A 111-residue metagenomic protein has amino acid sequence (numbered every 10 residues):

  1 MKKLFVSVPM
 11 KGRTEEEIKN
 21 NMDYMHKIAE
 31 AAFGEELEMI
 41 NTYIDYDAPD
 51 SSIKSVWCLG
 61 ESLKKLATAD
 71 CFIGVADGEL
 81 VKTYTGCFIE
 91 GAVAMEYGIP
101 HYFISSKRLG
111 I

Functional and structural regions predicted by a protein language model:
M1-I111: Conserved catalytic or regulatory cores that recognize and/or transform ribose-phosphate-containing ligands
